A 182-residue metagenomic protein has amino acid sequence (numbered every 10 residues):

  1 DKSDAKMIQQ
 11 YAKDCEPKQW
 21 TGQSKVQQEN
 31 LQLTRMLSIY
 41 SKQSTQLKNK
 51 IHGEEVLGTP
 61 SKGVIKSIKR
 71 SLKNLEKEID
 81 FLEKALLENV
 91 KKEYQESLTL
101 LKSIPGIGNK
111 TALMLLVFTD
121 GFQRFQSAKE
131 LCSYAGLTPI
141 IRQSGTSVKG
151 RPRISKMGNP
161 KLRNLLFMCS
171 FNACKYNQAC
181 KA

Functional and structural regions predicted by a protein language model:
D1-L100: Long, charge-rich intrinsically disordered scaffolds of nucleic-acid metabolism proteins
S3, R35, K110, Q126 (+1 more regions): Charged, alpha-helix-enriched surfaces in structured cytosolic catalytic cores of large nucleotide-utilizing machines
K6-Q9, L113, C132: Generic structural signal for individual residues within well-ordered alpha-helical segments across diverse proteins
I65, K69, K102, N109-L116: Short, well-structured alpha-helical segments
L75, I107-G108, L131: Conserved hydrophobic/aromatic pocket- or pore-lining residues that grip, position, or stack substrates in active sites
E76-L87, K91, K110-Q123, N164-S170: Amphipathic, charged-and-aliphatic alpha-helical interface segments that function as noncatalytic docking
L100, L115-A182: Phosphate-backbone recognition surface of nucleic-acid-processing proteins
